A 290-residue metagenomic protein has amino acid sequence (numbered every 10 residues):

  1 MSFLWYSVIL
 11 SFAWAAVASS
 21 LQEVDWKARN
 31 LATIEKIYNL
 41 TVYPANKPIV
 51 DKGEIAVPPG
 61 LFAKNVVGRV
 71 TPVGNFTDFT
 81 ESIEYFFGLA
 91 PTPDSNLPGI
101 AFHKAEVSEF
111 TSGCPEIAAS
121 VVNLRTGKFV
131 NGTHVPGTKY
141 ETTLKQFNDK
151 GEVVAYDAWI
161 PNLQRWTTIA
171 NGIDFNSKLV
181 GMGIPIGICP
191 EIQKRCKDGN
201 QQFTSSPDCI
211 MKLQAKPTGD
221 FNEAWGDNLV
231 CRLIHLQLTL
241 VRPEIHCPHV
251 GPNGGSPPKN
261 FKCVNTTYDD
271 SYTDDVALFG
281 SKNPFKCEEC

Functional and structural regions predicted by a protein language model:
M1-L10: Classical eukaryotic N-terminal signal peptides for Sec-dependent ER targeting/secretion, especially the positively
F3, W14-C290: C-terminal and inter-domain tail/linker signature
